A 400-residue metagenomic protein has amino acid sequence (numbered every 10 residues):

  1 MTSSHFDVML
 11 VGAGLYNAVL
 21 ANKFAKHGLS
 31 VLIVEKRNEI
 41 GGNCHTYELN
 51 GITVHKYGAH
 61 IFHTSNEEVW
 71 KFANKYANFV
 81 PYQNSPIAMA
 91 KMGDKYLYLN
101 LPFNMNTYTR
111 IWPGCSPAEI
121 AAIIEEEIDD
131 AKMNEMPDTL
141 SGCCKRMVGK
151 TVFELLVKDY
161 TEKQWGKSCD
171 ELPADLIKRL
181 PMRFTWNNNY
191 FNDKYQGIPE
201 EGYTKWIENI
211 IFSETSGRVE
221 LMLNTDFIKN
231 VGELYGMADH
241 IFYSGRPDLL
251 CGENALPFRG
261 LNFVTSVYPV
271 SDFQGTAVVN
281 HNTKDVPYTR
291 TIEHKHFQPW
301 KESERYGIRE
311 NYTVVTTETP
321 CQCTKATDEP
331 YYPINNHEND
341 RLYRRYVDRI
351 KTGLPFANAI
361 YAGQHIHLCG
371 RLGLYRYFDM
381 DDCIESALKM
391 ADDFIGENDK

Functional and structural regions predicted by a protein language model:
F6-I33: N-terminal Rossmann-like FAD-binding beta1-loop-alpha1 element of flavoenzymes
A25-L49: Glycine-rich FAD pyrophosphate-binding loop
H27, T225-R344, F356-A359: Mid-domain catalytic core of redox enzymes that form a hydrophobic substrate pocket/lid adjacent to a catalytic redox
Y47-W70: N-terminal glycine-rich dinucleotide-binding loop that anchors FAD/FMN and/or NAD(P) in oxidoreductases
E68-A90, V152-L155: A short alpha-helix-loop-beta-strand transition element characteristic of N-terminal alpha/beta dinucleotide-binding
V80, E220-N224, H367: General small-molecule cofactor/ligand-binding pocket signal
A88, G93-L99, M105-H240, C251: Active-site/ligand-binding neighborhood in enzyme catalytic cores
E329-K400: C-terminal catalytic lobe of FAD-dependent flavoproteins
